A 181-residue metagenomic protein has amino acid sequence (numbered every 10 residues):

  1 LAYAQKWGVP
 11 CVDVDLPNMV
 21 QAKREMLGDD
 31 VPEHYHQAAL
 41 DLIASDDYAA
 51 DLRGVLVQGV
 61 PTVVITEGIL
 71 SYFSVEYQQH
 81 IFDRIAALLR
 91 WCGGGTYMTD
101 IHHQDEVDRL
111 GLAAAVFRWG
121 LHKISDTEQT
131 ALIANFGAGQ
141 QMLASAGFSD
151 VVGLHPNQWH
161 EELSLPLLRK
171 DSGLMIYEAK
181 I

Functional and structural regions predicted by a protein language model:
A2-I181: Alpha-helical subdomain
